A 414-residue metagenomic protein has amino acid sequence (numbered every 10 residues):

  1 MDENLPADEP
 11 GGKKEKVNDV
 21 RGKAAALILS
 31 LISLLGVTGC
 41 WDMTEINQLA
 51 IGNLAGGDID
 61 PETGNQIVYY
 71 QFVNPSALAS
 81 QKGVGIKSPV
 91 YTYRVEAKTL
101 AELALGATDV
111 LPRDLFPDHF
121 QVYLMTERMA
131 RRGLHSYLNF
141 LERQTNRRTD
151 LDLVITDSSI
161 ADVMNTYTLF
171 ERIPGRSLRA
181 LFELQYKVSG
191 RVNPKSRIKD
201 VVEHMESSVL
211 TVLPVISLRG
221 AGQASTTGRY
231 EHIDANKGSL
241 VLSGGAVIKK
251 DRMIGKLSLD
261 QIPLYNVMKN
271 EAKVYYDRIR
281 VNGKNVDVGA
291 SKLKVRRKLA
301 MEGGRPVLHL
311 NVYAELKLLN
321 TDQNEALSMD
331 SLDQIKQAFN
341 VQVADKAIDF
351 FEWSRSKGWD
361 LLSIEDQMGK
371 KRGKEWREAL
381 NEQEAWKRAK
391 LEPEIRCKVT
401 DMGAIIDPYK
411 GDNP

Functional and structural regions predicted by a protein language model:
M1-D19: N-terminal secretory signal peptides that target proteins for export/translocation
D2-L5, G22-L27, L34-P414: Membrane-proximal alpha-helical signals and transmembrane carboxylates
